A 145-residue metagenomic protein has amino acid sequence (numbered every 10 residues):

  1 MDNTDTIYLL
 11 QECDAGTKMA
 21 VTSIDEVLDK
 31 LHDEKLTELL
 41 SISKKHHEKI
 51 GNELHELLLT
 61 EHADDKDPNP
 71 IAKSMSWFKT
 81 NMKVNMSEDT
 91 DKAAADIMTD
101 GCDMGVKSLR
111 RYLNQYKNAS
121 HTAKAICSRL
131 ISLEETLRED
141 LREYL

Functional and structural regions predicted by a protein language model:
D2-L31, A93-K117: Alpha-helical bundle segments that constitute or directly flank the non-heme di-iron/ferroxidase center
D5-C13, E34-N52, A94-I97, H121-L133: Alpha-helical scaffold segments that form or flank carboxylate-/histidine-based iron centers
D14, K18-V21, L28, K44 (+7 more regions): Generic structural concept
V21, G51-L58, K79-M82, V106-L109 (+2 more regions): A structural signal for well-ordered alpha-helices, especially hydrophobic packing surfaces of coiled-coils
D25, D29-L36, L59, A63 (+2 more regions): Short, flexible helix-adjacent loops and helix caps
T37-A72, L141-Y144: Conserved alpha-helical segments that form or flank metal/cofactor-binding pockets of metalloenzymes
E56-V106: Carboxylate-rich helix-loop segments that flank metal/cofactor sites and access channels in metalloenzymes
A63-P68, N118-A125: Short, highly charge-biased, low-complexity peptide segments
